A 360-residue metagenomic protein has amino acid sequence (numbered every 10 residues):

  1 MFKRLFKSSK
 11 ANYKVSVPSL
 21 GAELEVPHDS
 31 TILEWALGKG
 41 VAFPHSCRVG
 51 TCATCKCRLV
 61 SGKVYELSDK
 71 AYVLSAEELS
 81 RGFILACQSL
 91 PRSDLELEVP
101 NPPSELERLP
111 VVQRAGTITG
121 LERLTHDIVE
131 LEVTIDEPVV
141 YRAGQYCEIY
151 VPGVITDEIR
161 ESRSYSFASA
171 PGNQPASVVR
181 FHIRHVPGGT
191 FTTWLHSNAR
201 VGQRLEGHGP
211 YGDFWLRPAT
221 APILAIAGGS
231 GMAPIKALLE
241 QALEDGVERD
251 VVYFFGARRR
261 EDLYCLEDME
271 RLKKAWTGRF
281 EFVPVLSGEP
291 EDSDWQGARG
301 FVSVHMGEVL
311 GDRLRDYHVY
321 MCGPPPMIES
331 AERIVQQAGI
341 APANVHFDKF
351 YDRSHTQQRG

Functional and structural regions predicted by a protein language model:
M1-S89, L95, F254-G360: Reductase modules of NAD(P)H-dependent flavoproteins
V60-K63, P102, P152, P210: Short, surface-exposed secondary-structure boundary micro-motifs
I84-E107, Q203-L205: Short, structured interface segments
L106-Q203, A257-R259, V285-G288: Ferredoxin-reductase
G144, G231, P324: Short, conserved phosphate/pyrophosphate- and ester-handling motifs at nucleotide-, phospho-/glycolipid
H208-T220: A short, basic/flexible loop-to-alpha-helix module at the beginning of a structural domain
M232, K236-E244: Histidine-anchored nucleotide/phosphate-binding helix
